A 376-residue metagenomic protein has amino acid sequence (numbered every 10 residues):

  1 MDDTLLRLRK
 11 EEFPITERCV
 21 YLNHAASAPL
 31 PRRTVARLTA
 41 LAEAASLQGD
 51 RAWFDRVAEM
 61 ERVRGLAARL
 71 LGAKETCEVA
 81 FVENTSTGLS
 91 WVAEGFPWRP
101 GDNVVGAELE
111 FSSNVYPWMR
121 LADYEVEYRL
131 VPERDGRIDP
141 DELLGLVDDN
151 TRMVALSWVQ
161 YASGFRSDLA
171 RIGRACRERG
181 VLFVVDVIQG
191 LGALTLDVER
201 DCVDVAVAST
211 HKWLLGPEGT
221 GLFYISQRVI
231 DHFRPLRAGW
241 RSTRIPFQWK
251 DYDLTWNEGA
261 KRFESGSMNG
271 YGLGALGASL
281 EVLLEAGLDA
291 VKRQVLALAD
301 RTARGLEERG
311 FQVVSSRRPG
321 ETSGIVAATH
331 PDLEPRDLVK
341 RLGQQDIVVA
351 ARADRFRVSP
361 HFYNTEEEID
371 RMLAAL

Functional and structural regions predicted by a protein language model:
M1-L376: Pyridoxal 5′-phosphate
